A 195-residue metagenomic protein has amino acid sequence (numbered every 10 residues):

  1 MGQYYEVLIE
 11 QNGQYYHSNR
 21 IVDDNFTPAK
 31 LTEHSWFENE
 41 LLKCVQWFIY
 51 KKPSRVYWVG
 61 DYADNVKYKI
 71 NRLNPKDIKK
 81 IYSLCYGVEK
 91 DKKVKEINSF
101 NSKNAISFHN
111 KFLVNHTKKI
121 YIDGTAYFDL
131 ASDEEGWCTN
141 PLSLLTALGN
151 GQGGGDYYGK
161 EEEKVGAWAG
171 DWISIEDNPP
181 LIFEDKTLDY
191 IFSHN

Functional and structural regions predicted by a protein language model:
M1-D23: Short, extreme N-terminal segment that most often corresponds to the first beta-strand
V22-P28, E33: Charged, low-complexity intrinsically disordered segments and flexible loops
L31-N195: Low-complexity intrinsically disordered segments
